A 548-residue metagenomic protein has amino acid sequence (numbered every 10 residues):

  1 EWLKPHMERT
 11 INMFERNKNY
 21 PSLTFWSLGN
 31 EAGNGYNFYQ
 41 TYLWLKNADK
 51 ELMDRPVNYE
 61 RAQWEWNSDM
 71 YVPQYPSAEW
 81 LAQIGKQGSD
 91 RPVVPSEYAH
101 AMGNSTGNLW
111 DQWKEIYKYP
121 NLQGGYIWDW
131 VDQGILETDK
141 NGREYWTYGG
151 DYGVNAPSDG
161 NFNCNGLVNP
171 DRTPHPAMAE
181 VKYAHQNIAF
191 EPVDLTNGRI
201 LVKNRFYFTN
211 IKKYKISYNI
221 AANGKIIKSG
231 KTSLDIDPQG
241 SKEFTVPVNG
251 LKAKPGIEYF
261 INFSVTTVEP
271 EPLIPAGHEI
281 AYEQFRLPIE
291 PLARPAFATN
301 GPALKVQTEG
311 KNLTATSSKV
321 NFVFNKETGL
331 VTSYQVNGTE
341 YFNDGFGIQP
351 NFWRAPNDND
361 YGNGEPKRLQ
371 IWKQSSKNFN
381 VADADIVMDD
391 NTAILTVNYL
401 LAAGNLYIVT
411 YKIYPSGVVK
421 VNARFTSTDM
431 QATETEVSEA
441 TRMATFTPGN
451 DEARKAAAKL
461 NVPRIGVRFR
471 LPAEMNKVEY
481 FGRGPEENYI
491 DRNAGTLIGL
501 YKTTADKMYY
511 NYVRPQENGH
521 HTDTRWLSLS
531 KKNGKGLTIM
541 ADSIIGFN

Functional and structural regions predicted by a protein language model:
E1-L201, F206-K212, S217-I226: Extended substrate-binding grooves/exosites of carbohydrate-active enzymes
V202-F206, I220, V248-G250, V265 (+2 more regions): Hydrophobic beta-strand positions in extracellular immunoglobulin-like domains
F206-N210, E269, D429-Q431: Short, acidic/polar linear motifs in exposed loop/turn regions
K215, E258-N262: Short, conserved beta-strand segments of beta-strand-rich sandwich/propeller modules, principally
G224-I257: Intrinsically disordered, low-complexity Pro/Gly/Ser/Thr-rich segments with frequent PxxP/GP/PP motifs and embedded
P247-G256, E271, F285-N548: Beta-strand/loop-rich accessory regions of lumenal/periplasmic or secreted enzymes, predominantly carbohydrate-active
V265-L273: Short acidic/polar inter-strand loop motif in beta-rich domains
L273-F285: Edge beta-strands of extracellular beta-sandwich domains
